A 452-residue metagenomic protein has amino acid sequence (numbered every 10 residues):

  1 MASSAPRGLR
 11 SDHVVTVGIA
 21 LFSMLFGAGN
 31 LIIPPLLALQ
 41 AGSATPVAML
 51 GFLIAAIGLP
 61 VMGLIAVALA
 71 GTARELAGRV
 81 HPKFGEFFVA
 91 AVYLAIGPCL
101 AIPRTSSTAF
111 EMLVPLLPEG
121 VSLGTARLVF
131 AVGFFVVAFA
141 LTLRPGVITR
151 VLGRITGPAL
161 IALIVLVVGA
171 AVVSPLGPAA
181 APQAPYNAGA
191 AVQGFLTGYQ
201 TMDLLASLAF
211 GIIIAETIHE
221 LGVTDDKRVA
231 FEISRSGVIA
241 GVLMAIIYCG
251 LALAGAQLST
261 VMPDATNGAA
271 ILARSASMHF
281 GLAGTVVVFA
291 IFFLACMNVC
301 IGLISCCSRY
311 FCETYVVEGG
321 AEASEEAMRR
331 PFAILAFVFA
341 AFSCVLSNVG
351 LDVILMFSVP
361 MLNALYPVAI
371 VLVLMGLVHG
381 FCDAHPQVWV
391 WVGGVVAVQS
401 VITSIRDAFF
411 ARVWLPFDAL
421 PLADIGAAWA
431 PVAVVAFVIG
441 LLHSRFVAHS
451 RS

Functional and structural regions predicted by a protein language model:
R10-L21, P46, K83-I96, L128-V132 (+3 more regions): Select transmembrane alpha-helical segments in multipass membrane proteins
T16-G27, L31, A170-G177, P185-A254 (+3 more regions): Hydrophobic, membrane-embedded alpha-helices of multi-pass small-molecule transporters
L37, S107-A126, H219-E220, C300-F337: Helix-loop-helix connectors at the membrane interface of multi-pass transporters/channels
A68-E75, F134-T156, E220-V223, A341-M356 (+1 more regions): Membrane-water interface regions at transmembrane-helix termini and the short interhelical loops of multi-pass membrane
A73-G78, I247-M297, V359-L362: TM-loop-TM module centered on a large, flexible mid-protein loop between adjacent transmembrane helices in multi-pass
L141-A171, S358-I370, W389-V398: Membrane-interface loop-to-helix entry segments
R144-I155, A191-G194, I214-L243, T260-A273 (+1 more regions): Hydrophobic, small-residue-rich membrane helices and short re-entrant helix-turn-helix hairpins that build
I370-V438, H449-S452: C-terminal membrane-solvent junction of multi-pass transporters and transport-like membrane proteins
